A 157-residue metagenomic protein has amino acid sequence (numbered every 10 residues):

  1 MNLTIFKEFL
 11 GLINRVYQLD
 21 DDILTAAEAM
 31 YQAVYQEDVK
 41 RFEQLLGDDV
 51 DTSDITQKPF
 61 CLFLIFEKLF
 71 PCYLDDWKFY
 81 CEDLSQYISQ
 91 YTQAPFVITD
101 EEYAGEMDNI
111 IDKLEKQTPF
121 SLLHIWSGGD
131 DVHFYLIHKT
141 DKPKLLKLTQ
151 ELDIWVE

Functional and structural regions predicted by a protein language model:
M1, G11-R15, F42-T52, E67-D75 (+3 more regions): Charged, low-complexity surface segments at secondary-structure and domain boundaries
M1-E8, L19-D22, V34-D38, T52-K58 (+5 more regions): Non-membrane alpha-helical secondary structure
N2, K7-F9, N14, Y35 (+2 more regions): Polybasic, proline/glycine-rich intrinsically disordered low-complexity segments
L3, Y17-L19, D38, Q86-I88 (+1 more regions): Short amphipathic alpha-helical segments, especially helix-boundary/capping motifs
I5-R15, A26-A33, R41, L45 (+5 more regions): Charge-rich, solvent-exposed alpha-helical interaction surfaces
G11-K68: N-terminal interaction modules that seed assembly of large macromolecular complexes
E67-L123: Surface-exposed, low-hydrophobicity interaction/linker segments
N109-E157: Acidic, proline/glycine-rich low-complexity IDRs
